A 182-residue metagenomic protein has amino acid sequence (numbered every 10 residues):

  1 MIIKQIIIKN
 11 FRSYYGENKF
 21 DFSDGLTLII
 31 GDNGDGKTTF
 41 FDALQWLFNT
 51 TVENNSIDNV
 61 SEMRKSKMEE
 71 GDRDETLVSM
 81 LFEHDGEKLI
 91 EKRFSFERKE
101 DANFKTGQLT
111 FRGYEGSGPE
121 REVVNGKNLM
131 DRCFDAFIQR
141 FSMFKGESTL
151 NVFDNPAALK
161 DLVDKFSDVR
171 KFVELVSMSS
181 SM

Functional and structural regions predicted by a protein language model:
M1-W46, V163: Pre-Walker A-like glycine/lysine-rich segment at the N-terminus of P-loop NTPase domains
K4, G25, D74, I138-R140: A generic secondary-structure signal marking the coil-to-beta-strand transition
N10, M80-G86, G113-G118: Short acidic, glycine-rich loop/turn motifs
T27, E91-M182: Extended, charged alpha-helical "arm/stalk" segments used for dimerization and assembly in large NTPase-driven machines
I30, F41-K92, D101-N103, V124 (+1 more regions): Conserved P-loop NTP-binding catalytic core
